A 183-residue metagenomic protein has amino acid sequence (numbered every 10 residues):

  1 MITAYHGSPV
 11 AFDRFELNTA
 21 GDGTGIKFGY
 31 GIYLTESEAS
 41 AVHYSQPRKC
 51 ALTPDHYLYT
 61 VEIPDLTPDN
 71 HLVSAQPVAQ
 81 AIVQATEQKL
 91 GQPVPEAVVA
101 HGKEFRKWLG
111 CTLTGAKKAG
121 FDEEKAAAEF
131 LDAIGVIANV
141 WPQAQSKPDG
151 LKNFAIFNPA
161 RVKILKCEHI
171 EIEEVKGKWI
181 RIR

Functional and structural regions predicted by a protein language model:
M1-R183: Active-site and NAD+-binding cores of ADP-ribose-processing enzymes
